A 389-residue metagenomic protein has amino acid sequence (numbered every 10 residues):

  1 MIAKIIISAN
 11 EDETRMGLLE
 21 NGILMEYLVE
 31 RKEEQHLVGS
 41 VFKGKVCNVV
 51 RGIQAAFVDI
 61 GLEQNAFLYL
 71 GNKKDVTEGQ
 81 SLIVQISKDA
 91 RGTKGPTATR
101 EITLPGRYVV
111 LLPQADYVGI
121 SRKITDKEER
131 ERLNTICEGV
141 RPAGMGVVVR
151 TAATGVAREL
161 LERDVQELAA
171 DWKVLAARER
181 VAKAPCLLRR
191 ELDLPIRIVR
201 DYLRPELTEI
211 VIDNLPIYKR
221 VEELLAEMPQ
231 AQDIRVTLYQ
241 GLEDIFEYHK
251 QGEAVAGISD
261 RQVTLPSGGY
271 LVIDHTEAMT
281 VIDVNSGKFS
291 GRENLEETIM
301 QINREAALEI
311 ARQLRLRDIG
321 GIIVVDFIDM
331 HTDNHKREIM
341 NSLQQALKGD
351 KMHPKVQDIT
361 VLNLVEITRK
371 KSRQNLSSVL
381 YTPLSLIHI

Functional and structural regions predicted by a protein language model:
M1-E33, V46, Q80-Y270, T276 (+2 more regions): OB-fold/S1-family RNA-binding modules
G39-V50: Structural detector for short beta-strands of small beta-barrel domains
I53-A56, Q64-N65, A90-L112, L168 (+1 more regions): Conserved glycine-centered short motifs in functionally critical loops
A56-I60, V84: SH3/SH3-like beta-barrel fold
Q64-N72: A short macromolecule-binding patch
K74-T77, R317: SF2 DExD/H RNA helicase N-terminal ATP-binding lobe
